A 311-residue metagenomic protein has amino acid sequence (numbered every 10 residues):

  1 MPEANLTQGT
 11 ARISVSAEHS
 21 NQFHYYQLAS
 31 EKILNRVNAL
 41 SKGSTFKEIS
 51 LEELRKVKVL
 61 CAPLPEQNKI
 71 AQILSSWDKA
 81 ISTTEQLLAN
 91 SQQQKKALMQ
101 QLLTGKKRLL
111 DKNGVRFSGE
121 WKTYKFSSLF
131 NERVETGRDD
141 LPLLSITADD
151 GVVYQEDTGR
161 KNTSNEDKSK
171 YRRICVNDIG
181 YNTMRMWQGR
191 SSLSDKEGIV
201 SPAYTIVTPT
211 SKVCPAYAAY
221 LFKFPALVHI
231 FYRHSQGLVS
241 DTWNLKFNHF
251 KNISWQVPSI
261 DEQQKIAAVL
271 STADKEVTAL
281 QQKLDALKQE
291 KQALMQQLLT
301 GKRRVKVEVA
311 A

Functional and structural regions predicted by a protein language model:
M1, L6, R12, S127-V176: Sequence-specific dsDNA recognition surfaces
M1-A29, D157-T158, S169-V228, Y232-S235 (+3 more regions): A short beta-sheet element
A11-N21, L34-N35, A39, K47 (+6 more regions): Proline-centric
L40-S41, D139-I146, R233-S235: Short coil/turn segments at secondary-structure boundaries
K56, C61-F117, V257-A311: Amphipathic alpha-helical coiled-coil/heptad-repeat segments
K56, L60, L64, N113-R138 (+1 more regions): Non-catalytic DNA-recognition/assembly elements of restriction-modification systems
